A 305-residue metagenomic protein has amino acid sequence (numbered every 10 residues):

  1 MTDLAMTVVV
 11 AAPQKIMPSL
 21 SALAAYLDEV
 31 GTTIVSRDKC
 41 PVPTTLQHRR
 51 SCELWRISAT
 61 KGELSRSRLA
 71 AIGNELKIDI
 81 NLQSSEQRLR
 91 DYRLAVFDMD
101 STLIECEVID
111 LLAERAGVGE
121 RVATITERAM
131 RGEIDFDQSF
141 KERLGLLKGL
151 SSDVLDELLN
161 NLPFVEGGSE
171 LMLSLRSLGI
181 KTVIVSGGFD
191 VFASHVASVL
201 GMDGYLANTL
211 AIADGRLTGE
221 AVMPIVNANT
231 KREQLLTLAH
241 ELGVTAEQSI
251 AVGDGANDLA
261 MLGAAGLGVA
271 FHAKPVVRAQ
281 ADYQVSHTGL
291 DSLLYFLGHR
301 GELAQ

Functional and structural regions predicted by a protein language model:
M1-F97: Non-catalytic pre-domain segments flanking phosphatase-related domains
L20, R66, I109, V122 (+3 more regions): A general structural signal for well-ordered alpha-helical segments in protein cores
S67, G149, V154-L267, F271-Q305: C-terminal cap/substrate-recognition subdomain and adjoining C-terminal extension of metal-dependent phosphatase-like
Q87, L94, A113-R115, D203: Active-site phosphate-binding/coordination module
Y92-V108, D254-N257, L262: Asp-based phosphoryl-transfer active-site loop
M99-D100, R131, D214: Residue-level recognition of short loop/turn positions
T102-L103, I134, L217: Hydrophobic "anchor" residues
V108-S174: A metal-dependent, Asp-based hydrolase signature
